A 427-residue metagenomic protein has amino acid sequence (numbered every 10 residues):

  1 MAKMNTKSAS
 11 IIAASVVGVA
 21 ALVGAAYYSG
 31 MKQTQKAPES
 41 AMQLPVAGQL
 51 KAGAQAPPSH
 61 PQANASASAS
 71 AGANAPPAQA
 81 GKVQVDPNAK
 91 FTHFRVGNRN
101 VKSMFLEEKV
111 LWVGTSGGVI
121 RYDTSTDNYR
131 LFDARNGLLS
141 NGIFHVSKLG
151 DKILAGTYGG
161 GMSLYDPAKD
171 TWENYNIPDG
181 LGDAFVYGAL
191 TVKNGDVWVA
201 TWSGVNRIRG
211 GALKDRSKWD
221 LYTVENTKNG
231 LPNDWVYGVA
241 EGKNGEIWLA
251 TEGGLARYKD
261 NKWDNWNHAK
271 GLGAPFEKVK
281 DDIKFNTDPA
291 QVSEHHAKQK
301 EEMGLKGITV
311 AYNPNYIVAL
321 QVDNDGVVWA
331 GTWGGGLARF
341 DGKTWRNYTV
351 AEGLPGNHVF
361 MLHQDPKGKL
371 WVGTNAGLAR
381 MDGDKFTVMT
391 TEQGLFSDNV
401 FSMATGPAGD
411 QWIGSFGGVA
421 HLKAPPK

Functional and structural regions predicted by a protein language model:
K3-V16: N-terminal Sec-pathway targeting helices
I11, A26-K427: Carboxylate-rich, polar loop motifs that coordinate divalent cations or form catalytic acidic clusters
S15, V19-A20, A26: Amphipathic alpha-helical coiled-coil/heptad-repeat segments
